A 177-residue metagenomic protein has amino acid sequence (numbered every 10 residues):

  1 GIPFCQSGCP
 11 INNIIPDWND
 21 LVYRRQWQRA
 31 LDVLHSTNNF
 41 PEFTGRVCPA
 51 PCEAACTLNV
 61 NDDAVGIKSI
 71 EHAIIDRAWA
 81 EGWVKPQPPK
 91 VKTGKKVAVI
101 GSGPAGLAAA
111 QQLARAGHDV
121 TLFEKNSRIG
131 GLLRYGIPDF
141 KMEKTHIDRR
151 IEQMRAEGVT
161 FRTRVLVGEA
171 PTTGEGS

Functional and structural regions predicted by a protein language model:
G1-K96: Ferredoxin-type iron-sulfur electron-transfer modules and their immediate structural context
N12-R24, L31-L34, N38, V60 (+3 more regions): Beta1-alpha1 glycine-rich phosphate/pyrophosphate-binding loop at the start of Rossmann-like nucleotide-binding domains
E42, G94-V97, A170-S177: Short, solvent-exposed polar/charged micro-motifs at secondary-structure junctions
A73-V91, R149-A170: Glycine-rich dinucleotide-binding loop and its adjacent helix/turn
